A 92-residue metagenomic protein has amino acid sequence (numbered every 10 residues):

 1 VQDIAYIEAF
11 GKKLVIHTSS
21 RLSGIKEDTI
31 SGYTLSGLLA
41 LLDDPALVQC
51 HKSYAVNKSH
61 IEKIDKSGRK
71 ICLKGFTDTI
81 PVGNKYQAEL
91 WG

Functional and structural regions predicted by a protein language model:
V1-G92: Basic, polyanion-interacting recognition surfaces, primarily in bacterial LytTR/OmpR-type DNA-binding effector domains
